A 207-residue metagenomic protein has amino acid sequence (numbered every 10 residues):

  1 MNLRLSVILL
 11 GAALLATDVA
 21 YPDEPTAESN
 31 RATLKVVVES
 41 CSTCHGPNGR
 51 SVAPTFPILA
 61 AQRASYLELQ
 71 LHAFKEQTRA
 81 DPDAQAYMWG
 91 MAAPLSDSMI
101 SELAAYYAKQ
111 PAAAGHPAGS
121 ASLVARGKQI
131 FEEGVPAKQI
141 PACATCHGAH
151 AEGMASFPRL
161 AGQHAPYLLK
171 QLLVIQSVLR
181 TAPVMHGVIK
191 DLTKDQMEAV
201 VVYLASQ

Functional and structural regions predicted by a protein language model:
M1-L5: Positively charged n-region of N-terminal signal peptides that target proteins for export
S6-A16: Bacterial N-terminal signal peptides
D18-V38, R50-T55, K109-P136, P158: Electrostatic cytochrome c docking/interface patches
P22-P25, S65-E68, K109, R126-E133 (+5 more regions): Predominantly soluble domains enriched in secretory-pathway, periplasmic, or organellar proteins
A27-Q77: The feature marks the first
R31-S42, A60, E132-A144, G153-Q171 (+2 more regions): Sequence context surrounding c-type heme c attachment/ligation sites in exported
C41-P47, L103, I140-H150, V200: The canonical Cys-X-X-Cys-His
V52-A60, F74-P117, M154-R159, S177-Q207: Axial heme c-ligation environment in periplasmic c-type cytochrome domains
